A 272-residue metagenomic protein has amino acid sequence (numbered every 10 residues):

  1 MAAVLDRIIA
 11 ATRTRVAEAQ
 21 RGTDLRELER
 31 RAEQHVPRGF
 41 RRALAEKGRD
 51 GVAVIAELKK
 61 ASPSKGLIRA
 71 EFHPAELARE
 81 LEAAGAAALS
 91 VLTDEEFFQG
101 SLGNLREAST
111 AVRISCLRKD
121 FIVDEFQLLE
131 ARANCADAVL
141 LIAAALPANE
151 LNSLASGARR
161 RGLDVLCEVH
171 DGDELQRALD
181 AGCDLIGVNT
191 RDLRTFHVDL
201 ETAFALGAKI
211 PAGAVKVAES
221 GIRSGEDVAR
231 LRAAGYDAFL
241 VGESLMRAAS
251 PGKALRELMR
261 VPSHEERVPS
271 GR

Functional and structural regions predicted by a protein language model:
A2-E71: An N-cap/entry alpha-helix motif that binds or orients negatively charged groups
I8, A56, L81, A131 (+4 more regions): Conserved, mostly hydrophobic/aromatic
G39, Q99-F121, A143-L146, E150-E168 (+2 more regions): Alpha-helix-loop-beta-strand connector modules within alpha/beta enzyme cores
I55-H73, I114-V123, D164-E168, V217-I222: Active-site mouth loops of central-metabolism enzymes
G85-A86, A111-I114, A133-V139, R159-L163 (+3 more regions): Glycine-enriched alpha-helix->loop->beta-strand junction motifs that scaffold or abut catalytic
V123-N134, H170-A181, A218, I222-V241 (+1 more regions): Catalytic cores of alpha/beta
E130-E150, G187-F196, Y236-L255: Glycine-rich phosphate-binding active-site loops on the catalytic face of alpha/beta enzymes
A205-K209, R232, R247-R267: C-terminal helical cap(s) of enzyme catalytic domains, especially alpha/beta-barrels
